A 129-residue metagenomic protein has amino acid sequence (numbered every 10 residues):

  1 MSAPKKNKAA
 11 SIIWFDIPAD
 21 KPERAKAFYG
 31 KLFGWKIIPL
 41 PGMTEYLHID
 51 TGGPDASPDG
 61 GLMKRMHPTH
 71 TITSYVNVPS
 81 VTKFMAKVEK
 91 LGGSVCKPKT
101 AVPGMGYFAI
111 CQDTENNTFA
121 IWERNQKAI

Functional and structural regions predicted by a protein language model:
M1-K26, D55, I72-S74, R124-I129: N-terminal beta-strand motif that seeds the catalytic metal site of vicinal oxygen chelate
S11-T51: N-terminal first-folded block
I12-D20, K64-E89, Y107-Q112: Vicinal oxygen chelate
A25-Y29, V88, N116: Conserved active-site tyrosine of GNAT-family acetyltransferases
F33-K36, G92-C96: A common structural junction motif
W35-H70, T118-E123: Conserved short beta-strand elements that form part of the metal-binding/catalytic scaffold of enzyme active sites
L40-E45, A101-G104, I129: Short glycine/proline-centered loop/turn elements that form peptide/ligand docking sites
G92, T114-E115: Residue-level recognition of short loop/turn positions
